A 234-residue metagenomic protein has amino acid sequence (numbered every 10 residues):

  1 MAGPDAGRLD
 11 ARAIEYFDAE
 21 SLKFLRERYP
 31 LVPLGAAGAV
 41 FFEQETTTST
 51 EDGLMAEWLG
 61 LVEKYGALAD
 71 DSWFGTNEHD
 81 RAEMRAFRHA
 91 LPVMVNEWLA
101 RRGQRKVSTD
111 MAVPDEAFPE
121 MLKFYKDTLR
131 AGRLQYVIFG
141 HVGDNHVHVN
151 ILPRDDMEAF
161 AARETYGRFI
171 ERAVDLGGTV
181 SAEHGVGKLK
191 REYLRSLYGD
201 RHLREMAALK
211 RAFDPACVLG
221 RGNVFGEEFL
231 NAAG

Functional and structural regions predicted by a protein language model:
M1-R163, R168, R172, L176: C-terminal substrate-recognition/cap domain of FAD-linked oxidoreductases
M111, G140, S181-A182, R211 (+1 more regions): Short conserved micro-motifs on helix faces and helix-strand junctions that flank and scaffold key functional residues
H141, T179-V186, R221-V224: Short acidic/histidine-rich active-site segments
G143-H148, K188-K190, F225: Short, flexible micro-motifs
Y166-R204: C-terminal structured "cap/appendage" subdomains that terminate the fold
R191-G234: Activity-critical C-terminal alpha-helical subdomain
